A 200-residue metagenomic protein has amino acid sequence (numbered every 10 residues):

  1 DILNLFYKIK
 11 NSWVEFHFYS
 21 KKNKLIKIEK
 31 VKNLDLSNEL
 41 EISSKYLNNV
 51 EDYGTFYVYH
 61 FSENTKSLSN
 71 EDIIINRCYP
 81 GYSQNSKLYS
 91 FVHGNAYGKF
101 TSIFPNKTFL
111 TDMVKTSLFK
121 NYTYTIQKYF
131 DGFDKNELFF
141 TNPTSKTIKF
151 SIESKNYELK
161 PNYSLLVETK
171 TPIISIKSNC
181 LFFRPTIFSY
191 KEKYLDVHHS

Functional and structural regions predicted by a protein language model:
D1-S200: Gly/Pro-rich, tryptophan- and cysteine-flecked surface segments typical of secreted/extracellular proteins
